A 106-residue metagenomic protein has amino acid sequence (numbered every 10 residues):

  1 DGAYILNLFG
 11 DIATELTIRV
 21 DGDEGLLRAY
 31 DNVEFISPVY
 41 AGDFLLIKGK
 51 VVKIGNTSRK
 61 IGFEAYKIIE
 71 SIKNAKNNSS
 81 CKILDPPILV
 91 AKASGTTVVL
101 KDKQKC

Functional and structural regions predicted by a protein language model:
D1-R28, P87-C106: Hot-dog-fold acyl-thioester-processing enzymes
A13-I54, S58-R59, K73-A75: Hydrophobic beta-strand-centered segment that forms part of the acyl-chain substrate-binding groove
Y40-F44, V52-C106: HotDog/MaoC-like acyl-thioester-processing domains
